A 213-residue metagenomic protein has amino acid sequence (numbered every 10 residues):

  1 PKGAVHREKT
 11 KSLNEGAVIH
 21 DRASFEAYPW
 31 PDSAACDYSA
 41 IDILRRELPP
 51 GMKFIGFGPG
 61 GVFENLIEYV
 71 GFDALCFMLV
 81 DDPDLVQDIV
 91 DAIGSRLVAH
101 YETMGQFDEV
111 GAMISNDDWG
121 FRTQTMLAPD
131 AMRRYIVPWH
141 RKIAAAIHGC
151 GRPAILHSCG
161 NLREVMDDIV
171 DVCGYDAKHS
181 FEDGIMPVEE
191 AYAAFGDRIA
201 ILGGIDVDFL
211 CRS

Functional and structural regions predicted by a protein language model:
P1-F25: Short, surface-exposed, low-complexity cationic segments
S24-S213: Active-site loop segments of alpha/beta catalytic cores
